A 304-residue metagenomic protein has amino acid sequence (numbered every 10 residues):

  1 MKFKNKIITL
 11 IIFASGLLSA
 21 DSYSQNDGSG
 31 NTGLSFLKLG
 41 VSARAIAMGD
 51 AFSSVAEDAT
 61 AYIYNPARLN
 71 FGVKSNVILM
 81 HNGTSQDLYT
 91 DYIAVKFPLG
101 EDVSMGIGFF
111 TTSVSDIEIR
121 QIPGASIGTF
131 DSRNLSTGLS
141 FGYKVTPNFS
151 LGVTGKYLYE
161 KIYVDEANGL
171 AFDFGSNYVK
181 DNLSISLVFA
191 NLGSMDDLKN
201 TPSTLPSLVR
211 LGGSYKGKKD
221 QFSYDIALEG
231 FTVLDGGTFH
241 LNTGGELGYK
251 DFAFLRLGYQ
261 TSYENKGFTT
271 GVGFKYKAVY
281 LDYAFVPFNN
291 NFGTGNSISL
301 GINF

Functional and structural regions predicted by a protein language model:
M1-T32: Cleavable N-terminal export/targeting peptides
Y23-F304: Subset of outer-membrane beta-barrel
